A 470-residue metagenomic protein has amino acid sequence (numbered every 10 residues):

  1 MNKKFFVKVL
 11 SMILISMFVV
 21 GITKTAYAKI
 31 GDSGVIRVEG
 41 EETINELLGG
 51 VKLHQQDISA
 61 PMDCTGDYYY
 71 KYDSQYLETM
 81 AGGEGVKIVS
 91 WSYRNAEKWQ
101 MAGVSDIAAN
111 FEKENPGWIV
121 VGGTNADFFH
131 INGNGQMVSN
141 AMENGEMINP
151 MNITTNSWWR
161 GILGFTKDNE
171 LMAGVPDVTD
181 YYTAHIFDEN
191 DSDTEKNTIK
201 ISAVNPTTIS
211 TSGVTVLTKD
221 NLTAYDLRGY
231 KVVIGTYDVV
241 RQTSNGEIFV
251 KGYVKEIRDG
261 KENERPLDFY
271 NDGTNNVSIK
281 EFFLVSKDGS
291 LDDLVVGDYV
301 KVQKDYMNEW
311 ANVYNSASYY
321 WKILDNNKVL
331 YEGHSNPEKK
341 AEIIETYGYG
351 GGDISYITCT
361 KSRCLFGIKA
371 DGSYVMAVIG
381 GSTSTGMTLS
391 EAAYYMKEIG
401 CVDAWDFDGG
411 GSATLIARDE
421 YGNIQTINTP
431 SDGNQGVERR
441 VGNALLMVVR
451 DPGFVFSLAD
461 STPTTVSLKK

Functional and structural regions predicted by a protein language model:
M1-L10: Bacterial N-terminal signal peptides that target proteins for export
S11-G21: Bacterial N-terminal signal peptides
V20-D32: Sec-dependent signal peptide cleavage junction
K29-E281: Zymogen propeptides
I131-S157, G161, F165, K304 (+4 more regions): Conserved, well-ordered active-site substructure
L294-V300: Loop/turn positions that initiate beta-strands
Q303-W310: Short, charged beta-turn/beta-strand-edge "cap" motif at the junction between a beta-strand and an adjacent loop
L468-K470: Beta-strand-rich structural segments
